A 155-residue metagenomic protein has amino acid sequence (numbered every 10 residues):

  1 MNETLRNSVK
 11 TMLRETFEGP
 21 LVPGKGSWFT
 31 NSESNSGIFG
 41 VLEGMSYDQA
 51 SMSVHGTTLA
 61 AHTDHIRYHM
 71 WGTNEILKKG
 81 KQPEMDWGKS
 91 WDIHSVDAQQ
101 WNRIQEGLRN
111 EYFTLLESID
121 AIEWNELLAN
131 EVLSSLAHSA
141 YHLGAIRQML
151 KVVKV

Functional and structural regions predicted by a protein language model:
N2-N35, F39-L42, Y47-K89, W124-V155: Short, contiguous alpha-helical
W91-L133, S139-A140: Acidic/histidine-rich alpha-helical segments that form the ligand environment of transition-metal centers
